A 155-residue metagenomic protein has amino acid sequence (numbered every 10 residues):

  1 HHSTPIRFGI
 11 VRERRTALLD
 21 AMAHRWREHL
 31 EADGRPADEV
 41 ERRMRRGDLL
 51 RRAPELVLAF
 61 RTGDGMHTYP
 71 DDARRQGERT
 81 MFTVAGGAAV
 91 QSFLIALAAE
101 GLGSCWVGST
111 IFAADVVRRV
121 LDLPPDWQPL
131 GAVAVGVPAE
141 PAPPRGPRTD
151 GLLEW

Functional and structural regions predicted by a protein language model:
H1-A53: N-terminal amphipathic, basic helical "cap/leader" segment at the start of enzyme domains
H1-S3, D48-R51, A98-A99, L121-P125 (+1 more regions): Solvent-exposed alpha-helices and their adjacent loops that cap or buttress functional pockets in soluble metabolic
A17-L19, G65-Y69: Short acidic/glycine-rich loop or secondary-structure boundary segments that cap or lie
D48, A53-F60, M66: Conserved active-site beta-strand-loop modules that form the wall/rim of enzyme catalytic pockets and either contain
V57, G63, D72-R119: Small-aliphatic-rich amphipathic alpha-helix that forms the alpha element of a beta-alpha
H67-T68, A114-V116, E140-P144: Short active-site-adjacent structural elements
V117-V135: Short, conserved aromatic-histidine micro-motifs
P129-W155: C-terminal helix-cap and adjacent tail motif
